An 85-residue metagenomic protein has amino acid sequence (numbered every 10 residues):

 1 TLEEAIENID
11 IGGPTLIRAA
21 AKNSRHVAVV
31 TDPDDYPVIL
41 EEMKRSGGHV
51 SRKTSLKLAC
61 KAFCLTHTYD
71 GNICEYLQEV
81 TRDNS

Functional and structural regions predicted by a protein language model:
T1-S85: Internal alpha/beta core interface subdomains
